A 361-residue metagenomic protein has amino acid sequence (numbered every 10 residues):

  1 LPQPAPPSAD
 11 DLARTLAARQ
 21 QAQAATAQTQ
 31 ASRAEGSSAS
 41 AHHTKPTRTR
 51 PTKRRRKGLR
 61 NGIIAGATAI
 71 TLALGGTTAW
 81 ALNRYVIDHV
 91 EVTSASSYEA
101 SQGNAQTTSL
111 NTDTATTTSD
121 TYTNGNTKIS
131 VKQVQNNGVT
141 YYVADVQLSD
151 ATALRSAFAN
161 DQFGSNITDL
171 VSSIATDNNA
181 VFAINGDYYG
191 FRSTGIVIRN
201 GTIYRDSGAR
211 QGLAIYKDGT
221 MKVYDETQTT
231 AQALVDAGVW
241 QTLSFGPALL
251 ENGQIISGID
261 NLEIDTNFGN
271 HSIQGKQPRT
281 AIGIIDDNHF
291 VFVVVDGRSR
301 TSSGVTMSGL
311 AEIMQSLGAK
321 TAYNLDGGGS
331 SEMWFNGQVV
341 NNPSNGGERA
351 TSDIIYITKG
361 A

Functional and structural regions predicted by a protein language model:
P2, P7-Q20, E35-G36, A41-G212 (+1 more regions): Zymogen propeptides
N136, S149-A151, Y189, T220 (+5 more regions): Short, glycine-/Ser/Thr-/acidic-enriched flexible segments
A159-F163, Q228-A231, V295-S299: Short, solvent-exposed aromatic-acidic interface loops
G164-I167, Q232-G238, F268-N270, T301-M307: A short, polar/proline- and glycine-enriched secondary-structure boundary/capping micro-motif
Y189-H271: Active-site-adjacent helix-turn-beta-strand microarchitecture at beta-sheet edges that either contains or buttresses
R192-I215, T266-I284, H289-K320, S330-A361: Conserved, well-ordered active-site substructure
